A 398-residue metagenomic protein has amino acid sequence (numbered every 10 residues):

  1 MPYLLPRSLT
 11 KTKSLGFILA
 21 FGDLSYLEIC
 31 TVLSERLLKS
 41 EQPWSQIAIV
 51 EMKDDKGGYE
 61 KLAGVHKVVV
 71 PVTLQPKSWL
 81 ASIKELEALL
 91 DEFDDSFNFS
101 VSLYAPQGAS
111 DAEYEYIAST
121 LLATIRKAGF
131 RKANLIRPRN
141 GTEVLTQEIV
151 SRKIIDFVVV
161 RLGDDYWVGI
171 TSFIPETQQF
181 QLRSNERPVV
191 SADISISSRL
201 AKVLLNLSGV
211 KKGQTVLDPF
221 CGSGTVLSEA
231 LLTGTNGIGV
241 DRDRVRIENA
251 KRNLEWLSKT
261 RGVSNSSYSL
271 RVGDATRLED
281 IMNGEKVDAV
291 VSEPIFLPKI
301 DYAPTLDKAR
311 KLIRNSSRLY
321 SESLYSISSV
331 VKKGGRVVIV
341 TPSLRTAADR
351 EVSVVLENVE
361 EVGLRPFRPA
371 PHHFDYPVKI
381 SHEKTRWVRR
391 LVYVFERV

Functional and structural regions predicted by a protein language model:
P2-K67, L74, I83, Q107-S119 (+1 more regions): Class I S-adenosyl-L-methionine-dependent methyltransferase catalytic core
W79-D94: Short, charged beta->alpha transition segments
D95-S102: Ordered, amphipathic secondary-structure segments that act as subunit-interaction surfaces in large macromolecular
E115-T142: A gly/proline- and charged-residue-enriched helix-loop-helix capping module
